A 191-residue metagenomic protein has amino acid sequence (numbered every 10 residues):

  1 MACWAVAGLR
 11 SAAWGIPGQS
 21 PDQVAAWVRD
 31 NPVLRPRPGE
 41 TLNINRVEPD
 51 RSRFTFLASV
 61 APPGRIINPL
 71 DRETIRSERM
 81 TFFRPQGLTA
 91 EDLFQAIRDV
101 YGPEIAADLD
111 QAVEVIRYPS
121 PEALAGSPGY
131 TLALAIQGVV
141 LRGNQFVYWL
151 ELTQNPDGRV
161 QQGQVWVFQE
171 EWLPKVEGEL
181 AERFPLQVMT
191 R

Functional and structural regions predicted by a protein language model:
M1-G8: Bacterial N-terminal signal peptides
S11-P17: Boundary at the C-terminal end of the N-terminal hydrophobic targeting segment
G15, A25-I75, M80-Q164, M189-R191: A cross-family detector of function-defining hotspots
P85, W166-P174: Short, solvent-exposed aromatic-acidic interface loops
E171-R191: Short, low-complexity, Pro/Ser/Thr/Gly-rich segments in the mature regions of secreted, periplasmic
